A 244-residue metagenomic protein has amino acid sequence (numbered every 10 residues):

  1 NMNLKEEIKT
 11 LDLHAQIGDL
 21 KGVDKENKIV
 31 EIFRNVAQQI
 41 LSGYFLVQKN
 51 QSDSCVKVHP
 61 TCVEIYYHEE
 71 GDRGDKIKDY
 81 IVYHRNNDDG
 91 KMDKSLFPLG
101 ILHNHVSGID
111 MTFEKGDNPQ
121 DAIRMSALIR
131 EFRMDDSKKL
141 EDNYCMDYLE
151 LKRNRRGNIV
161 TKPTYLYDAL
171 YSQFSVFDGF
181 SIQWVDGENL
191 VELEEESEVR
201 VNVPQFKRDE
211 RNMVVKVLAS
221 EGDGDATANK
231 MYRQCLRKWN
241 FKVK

Functional and structural regions predicted by a protein language model:
M2-K244: A cross-family signal for N-terminal binding/gating loops and helix N-caps that shape access to the active site
